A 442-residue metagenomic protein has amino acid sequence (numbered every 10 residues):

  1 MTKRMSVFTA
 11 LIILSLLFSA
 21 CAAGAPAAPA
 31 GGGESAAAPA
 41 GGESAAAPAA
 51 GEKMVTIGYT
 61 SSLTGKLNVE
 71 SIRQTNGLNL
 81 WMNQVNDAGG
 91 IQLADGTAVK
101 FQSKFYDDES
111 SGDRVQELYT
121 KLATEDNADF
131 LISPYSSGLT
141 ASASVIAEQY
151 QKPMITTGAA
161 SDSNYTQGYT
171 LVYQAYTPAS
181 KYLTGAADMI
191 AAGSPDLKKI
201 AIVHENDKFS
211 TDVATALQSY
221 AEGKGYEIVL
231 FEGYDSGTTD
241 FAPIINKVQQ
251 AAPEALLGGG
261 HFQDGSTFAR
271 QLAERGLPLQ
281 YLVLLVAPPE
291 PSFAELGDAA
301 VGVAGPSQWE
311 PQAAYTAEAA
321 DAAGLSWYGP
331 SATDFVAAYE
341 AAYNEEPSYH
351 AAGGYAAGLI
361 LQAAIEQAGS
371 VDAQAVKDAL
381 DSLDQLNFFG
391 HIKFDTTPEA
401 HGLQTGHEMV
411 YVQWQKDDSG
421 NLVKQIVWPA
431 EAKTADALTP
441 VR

Functional and structural regions predicted by a protein language model:
M1-T56, Q149, V441-R442: Short, low-complexity disordered leader/linker segments with a strong preference for bacterial N-terminal type II
G58-W81, Y106-G112, Y135-S136, V203-D212 (+1 more regions): Extracytoplasmic "Venus flytrap"
V69-N76, I91-T166, A175, Y234-F241 (+1 more regions): Beta-alpha junction/loop-to-helix N-cap segments that form part of ligand/metal-binding clefts
E70-A94, T215-G223: Short, polar/charged alpha-helical segment
N76, A128-F231, Q280-A314: Extracytoplasmic ligand/sensor domains, especially the bilobed periplasmic-binding protein
S137-E148, P253-R275, A357: Hydrophobic alpha-helical
A273-Y355, K424-V441: Extracellular/periplasmic periplasmic-binding protein-like sensory domains
A338-A351, Q362-K424: Segments of small-molecule ligand-sensing domains
